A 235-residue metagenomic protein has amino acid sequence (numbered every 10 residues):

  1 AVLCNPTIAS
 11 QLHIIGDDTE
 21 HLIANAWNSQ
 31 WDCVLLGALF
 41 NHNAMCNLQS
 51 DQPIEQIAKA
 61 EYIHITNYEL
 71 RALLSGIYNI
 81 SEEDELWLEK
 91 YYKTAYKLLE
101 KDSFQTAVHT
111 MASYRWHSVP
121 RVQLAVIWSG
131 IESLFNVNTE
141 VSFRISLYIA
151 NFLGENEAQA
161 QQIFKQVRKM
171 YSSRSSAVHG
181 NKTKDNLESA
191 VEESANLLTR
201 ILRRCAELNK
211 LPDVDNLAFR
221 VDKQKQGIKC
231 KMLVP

Functional and structural regions predicted by a protein language model:
A1-V122, I201, C205-P235: Charged, non-catalytic interaction/linker regions at domain boundaries that couple catalytic cores to substrate
I15-T19, N138, N156: Generic structural motif
E89, V119, N138-Y148, A158-S176 (+1 more regions): Polyanionic, low-complexity intrinsically disordered segments
Y92-K97, R115, I131-F135, E157-I163: A ubiquitous short alpha-helical element
T106, V122-I127, I145, Q166: Residue-level detector of well-ordered alpha-helical segments, enriched for hydrophobic/aromatic packing positions
H109, A125-S129, E193: Amphipathic alpha-helical interaction segments
L124-T139: Hydrophobic alpha-helical packing segments in soluble, helical-rich domains
F152-L153: A beta-strand-loop signature enriched in Asp, Gly, Thr, and Trp that corresponds to the sialidase/neuraminidase Asp-box
